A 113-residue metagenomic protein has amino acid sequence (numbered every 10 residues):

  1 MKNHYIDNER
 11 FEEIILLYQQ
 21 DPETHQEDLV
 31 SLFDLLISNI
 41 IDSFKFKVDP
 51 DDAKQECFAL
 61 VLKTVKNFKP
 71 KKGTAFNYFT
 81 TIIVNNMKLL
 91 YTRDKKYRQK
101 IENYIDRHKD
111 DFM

Functional and structural regions predicted by a protein language model:
M1-R98: Alpha-helical promoter-recognition and RNA polymerase-docking modules of transcription initiation factors, dominated by
R93-F112: Short, basic/polar amphipathic helix motif occurring as a linker/hinge flanking DNA-binding modules in transcription
